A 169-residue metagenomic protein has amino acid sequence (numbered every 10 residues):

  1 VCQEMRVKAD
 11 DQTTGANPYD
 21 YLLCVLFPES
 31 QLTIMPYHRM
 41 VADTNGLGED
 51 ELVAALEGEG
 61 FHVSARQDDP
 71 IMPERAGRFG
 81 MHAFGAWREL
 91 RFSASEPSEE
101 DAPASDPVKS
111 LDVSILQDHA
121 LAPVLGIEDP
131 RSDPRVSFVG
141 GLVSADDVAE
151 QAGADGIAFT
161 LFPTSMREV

Functional and structural regions predicted by a protein language model:
V1-V169: Surface-exposed, charge/polar-rich loops and edge strands
